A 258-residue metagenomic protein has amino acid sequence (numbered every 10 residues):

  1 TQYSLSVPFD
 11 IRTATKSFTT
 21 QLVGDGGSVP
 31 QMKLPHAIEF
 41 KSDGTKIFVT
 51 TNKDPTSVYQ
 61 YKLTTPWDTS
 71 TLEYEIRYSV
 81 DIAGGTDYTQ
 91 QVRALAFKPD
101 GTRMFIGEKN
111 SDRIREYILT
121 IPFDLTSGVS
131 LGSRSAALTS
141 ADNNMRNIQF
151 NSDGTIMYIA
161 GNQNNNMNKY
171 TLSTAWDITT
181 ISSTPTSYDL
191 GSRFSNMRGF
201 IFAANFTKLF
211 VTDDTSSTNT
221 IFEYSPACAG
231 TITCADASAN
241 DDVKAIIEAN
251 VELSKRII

Functional and structural regions predicted by a protein language model:
T1-S254: Polar, enzyme-active/binding microenvironments
